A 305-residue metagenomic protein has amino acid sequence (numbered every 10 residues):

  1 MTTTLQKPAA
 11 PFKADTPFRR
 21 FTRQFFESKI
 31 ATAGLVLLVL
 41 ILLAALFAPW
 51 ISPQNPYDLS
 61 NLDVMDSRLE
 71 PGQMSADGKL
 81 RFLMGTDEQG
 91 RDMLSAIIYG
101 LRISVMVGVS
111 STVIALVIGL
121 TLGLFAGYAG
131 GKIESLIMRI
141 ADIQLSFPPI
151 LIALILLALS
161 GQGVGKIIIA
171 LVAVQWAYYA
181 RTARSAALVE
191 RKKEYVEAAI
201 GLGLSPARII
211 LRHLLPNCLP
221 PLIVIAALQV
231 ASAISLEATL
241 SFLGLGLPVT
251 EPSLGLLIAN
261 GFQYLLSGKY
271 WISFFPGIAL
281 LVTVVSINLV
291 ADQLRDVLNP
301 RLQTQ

Functional and structural regions predicted by a protein language model:
M1-V36, V290-Q305: Transmembrane alpha-helical segments of polytopic membrane transport and secretion proteins
A9-R20, G78, D92, S205 (+2 more regions): Coil-to-alpha-helix initiation sites in intrinsically disordered, low-complexity, charged segments
A14, L40, D66-R68: Clustered cysteine/histidine zinc-coordinating segments, centered on FYVE zinc fingers that bind PI3P and target
Q24, S67, F82-L83, D92 (+1 more regions): Conserved beta-strand positions that form and line the central face of beta-propeller blades
F25, L43, I143: Residue-level signature of catalytic and energy-coupling elements of molecular machines, predominantly ATP/GTP-dependent
I30-I51, L120, L281: Short, strongly hydrophobic transmembrane alpha-helices
A44-T86, G244-P252: Hydrophobic alpha-helical transmembrane segments of membrane transport/permease proteins and related membrane-embedded
T86-Q305: Alpha-helical transmembrane segments of integral membrane proteins, especially multi-pass inner/plasma-membrane
